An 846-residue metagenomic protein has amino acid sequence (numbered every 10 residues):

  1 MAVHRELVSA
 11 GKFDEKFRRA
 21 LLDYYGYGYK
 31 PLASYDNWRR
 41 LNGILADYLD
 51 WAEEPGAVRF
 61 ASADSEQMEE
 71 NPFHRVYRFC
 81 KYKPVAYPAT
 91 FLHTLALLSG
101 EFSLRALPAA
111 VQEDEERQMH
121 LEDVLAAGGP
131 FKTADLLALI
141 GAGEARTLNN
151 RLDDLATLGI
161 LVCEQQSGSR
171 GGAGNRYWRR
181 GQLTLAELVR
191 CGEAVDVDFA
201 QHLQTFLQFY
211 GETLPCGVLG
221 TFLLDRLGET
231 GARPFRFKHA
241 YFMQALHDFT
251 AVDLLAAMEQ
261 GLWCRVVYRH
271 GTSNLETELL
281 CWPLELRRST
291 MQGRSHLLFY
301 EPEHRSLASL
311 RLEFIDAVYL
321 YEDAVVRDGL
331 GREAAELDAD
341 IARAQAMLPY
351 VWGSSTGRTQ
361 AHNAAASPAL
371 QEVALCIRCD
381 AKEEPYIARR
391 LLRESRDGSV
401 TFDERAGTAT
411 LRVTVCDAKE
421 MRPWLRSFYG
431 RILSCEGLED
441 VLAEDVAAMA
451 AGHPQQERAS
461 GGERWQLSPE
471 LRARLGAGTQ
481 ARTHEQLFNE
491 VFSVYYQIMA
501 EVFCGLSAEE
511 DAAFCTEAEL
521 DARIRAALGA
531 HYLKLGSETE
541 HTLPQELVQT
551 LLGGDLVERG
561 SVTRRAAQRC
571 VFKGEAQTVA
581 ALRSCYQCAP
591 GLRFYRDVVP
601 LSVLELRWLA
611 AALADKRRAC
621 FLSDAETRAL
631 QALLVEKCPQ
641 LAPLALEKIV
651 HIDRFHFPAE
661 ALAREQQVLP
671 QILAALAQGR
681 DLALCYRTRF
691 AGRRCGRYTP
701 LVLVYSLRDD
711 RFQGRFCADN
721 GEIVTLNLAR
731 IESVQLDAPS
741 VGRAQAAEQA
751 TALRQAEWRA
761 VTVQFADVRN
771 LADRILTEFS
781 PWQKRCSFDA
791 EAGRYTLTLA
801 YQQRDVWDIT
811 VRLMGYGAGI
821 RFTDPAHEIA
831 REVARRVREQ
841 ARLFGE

Functional and structural regions predicted by a protein language model:
V3, L7-R18, K30, L223-L375 (+6 more regions): Core beta-strand-centered patch of the WYL/Sm-like small regulatory domain
H4-N37, N42-D50, F91-D123, A127-T133 (+10 more regions): Bulky hydrophobic/aromatic content
L7-K12, L22-G26, L337-R523, G560-R565 (+2 more regions): Polybasic (Lys/Arg-rich)
L21-Y82, S460-G478: Long, low-complexity, charged/polar intrinsically disordered regions in eukaryotic proteins
A57-S65, E164-R176: Short, Lys/Arg-rich nucleic-acid/phosphate-binding segment
P72-F91, E485-E490: Basic, short loop/linker segments at the boundary and entry of helix-turn-helix/winged-helix-like folds
A138: Alpha-helical residues within the helix-turn-helix
